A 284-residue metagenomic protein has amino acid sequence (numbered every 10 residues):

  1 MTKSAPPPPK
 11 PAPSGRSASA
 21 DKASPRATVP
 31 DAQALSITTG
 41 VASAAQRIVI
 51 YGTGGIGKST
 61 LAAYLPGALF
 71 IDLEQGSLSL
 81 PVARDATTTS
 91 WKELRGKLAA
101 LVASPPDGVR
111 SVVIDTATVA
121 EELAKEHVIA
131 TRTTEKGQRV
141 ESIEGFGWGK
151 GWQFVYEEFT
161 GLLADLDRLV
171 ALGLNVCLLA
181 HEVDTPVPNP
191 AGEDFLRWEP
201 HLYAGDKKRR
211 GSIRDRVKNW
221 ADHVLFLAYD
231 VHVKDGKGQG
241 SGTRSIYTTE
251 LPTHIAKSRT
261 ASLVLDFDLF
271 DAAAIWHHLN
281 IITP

Functional and structural regions predicted by a protein language model:
T2-K3, P284: Acidic, gly/ser/pro-rich intrinsically disordered tails
K3-I37: N-terminal pre-Walker A segment at the start of P-loop NTPase domains
Q33, T38-T131: Conserved P-loop
T60-A62, R168, R216-V217: Hydrophobic/aromatic ligand-binding patch that stacks against planar heteroaromatic rings of cofactors or nucleotides
A68-F70, V176, V224-F226: Short, well-ordered beta-strand core segments
A100-S104, L123, L169, W220 (+1 more regions): Conserved, well-folded catalytic cores of nucleic-acid-processing and energy-transducing macromolecular machines
V119-I213: P-loop NTPase motor core
T185-P284: Conserved GTP-binding G-domain of TRAFAC-class P-loop NTPases and closely related GTPase folds
